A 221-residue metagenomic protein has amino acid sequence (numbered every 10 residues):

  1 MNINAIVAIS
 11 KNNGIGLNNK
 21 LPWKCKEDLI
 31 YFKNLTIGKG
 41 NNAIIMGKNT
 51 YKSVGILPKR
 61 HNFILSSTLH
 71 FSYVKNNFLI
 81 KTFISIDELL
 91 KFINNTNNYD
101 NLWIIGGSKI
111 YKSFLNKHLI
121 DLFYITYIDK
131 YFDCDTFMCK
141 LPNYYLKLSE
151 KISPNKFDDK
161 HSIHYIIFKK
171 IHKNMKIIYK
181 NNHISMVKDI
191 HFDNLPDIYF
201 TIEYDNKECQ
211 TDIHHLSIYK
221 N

Functional and structural regions predicted by a protein language model:
M1-N174: Enzymes that bind and transform nitrogen-containing heteroaromatic metabolites
I167-H172, I190, S217-N221: Short beta-strand-to-coil "C-cap" segments at the C-terminal boundary of structured domains/repeats, marking
N174-K180, I202: A short beta-strand micro-motif
N181-I184, K207-C209: Short acidic/polar mixed-charge low-complexity motifs
H183-F192: Short beta-strand-centered aromatic/proline hotspots
P196-T201: Short aromatic-glycine-enriched beta-strand elements
Y204-N221: Intrinsically disordered, low-complexity, charged/polar segments
